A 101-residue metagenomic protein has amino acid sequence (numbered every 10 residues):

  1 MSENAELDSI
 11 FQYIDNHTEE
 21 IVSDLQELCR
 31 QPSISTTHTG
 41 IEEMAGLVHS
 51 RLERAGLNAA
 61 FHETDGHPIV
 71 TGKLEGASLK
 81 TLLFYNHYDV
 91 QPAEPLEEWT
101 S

Functional and structural regions predicted by a protein language model:
S2-S101: Acidic/His- and Gly-rich active-site-bordering loop/insert found across diverse amide/peptide-bond hydrolases
